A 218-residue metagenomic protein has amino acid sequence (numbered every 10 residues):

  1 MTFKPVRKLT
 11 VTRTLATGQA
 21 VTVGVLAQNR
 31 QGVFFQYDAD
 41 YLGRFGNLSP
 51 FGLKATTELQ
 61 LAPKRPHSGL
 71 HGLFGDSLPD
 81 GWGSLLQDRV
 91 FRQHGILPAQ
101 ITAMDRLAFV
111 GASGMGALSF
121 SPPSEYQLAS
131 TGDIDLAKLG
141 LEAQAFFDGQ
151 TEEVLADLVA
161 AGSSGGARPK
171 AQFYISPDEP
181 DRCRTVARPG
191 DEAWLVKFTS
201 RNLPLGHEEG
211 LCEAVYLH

Functional and structural regions predicted by a protein language model:
M1-H218: Phosphate/dinucleotide-binding and metal-coordinating scaffold of catalytic cores in nucleotide-dependent enzymes
